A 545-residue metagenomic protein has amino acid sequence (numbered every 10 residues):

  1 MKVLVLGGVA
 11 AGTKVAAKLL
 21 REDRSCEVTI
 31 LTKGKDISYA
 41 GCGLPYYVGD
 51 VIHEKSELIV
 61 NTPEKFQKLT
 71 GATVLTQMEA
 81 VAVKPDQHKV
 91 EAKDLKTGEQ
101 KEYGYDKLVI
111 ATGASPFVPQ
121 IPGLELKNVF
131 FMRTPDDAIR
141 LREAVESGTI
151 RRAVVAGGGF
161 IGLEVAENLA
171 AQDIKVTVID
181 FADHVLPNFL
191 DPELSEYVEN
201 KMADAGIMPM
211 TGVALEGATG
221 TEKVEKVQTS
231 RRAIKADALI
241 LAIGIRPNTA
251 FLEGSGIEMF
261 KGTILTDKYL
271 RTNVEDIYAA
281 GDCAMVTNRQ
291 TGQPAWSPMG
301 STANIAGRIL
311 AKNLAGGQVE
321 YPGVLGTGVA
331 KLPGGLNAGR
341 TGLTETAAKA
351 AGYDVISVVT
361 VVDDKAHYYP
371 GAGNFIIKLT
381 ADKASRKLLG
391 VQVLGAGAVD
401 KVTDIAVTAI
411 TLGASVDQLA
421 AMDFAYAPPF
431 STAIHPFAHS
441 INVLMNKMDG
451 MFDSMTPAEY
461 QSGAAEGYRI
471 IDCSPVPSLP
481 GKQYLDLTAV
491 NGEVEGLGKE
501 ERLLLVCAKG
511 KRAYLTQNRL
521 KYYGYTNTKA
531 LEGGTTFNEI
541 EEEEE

Functional and structural regions predicted by a protein language model:
M1, C283-G397, S431-T432, P436-G463 (+1 more regions): Mid-to-C-terminal Rossmann-like scaffold of FAD/NAD(P)H-dependent oxidoreductases
M1-Q77, F160, A166-L190, Y321 (+3 more regions): Beta1-alpha1 glycine-rich phosphate/pyrophosphate-binding loop at the start of Rossmann-like nucleotide-binding domains
V5, V28, V109, I240 (+2 more regions): Hydrophobic beta-strand scaffold positions of dinucleotide-using enzymes
S25-E27, L69, L75-K96, Y103 (+2 more regions): A Rossmann-like FAD-binding core segment of flavoenzymes
I59, R152-A153, F160-G217, M299-T302 (+2 more regions): Rossmann-like dinucleotide-binding cores of NAD(P)H-dependent redox enzymes
I110-Q172, M208, K261, T266-K268 (+2 more regions): Glycine-rich dinucleotide-binding loop and its adjacent helix/turn
E125-T149, G220-K226, A233-I309, A406-A409: FAD-site-proximal beta/loop scaffold in flavoenzymes
Q418-P428, T432, H439-D453, G463-R469 (+2 more regions): Rhodanese-like catalytic fold shared by cysteine-dependent sulfurtransferases and DSP/PTP-type phosphatases
